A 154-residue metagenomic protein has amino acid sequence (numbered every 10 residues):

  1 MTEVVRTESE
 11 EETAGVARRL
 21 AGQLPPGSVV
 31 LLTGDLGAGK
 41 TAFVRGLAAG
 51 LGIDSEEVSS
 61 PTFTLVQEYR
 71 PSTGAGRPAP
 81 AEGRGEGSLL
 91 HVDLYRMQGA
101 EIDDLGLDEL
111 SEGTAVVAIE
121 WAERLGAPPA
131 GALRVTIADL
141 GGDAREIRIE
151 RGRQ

Functional and structural regions predicted by a protein language model:
M1-R19: N-terminal pre-Walker A segment at the start of P-loop NTPase domains
E3-V4, A75, A100-Q154: Short phosphate-coordinating micro-motif centered on Lys-Gly-acidic
A21-G27: Phosphate-binding P-loop
V30-L32: Hydrophobic anchor at the beta1->P-loop junction of P-loop NTPases
D35: P-loop (Walker A) phosphate-binding loop of NTP-binding proteins
K40: Conserved lysine of the Walker
I53-Y69: Short beta-strand-centered segment that lines the nucleotide-binding/catalytic pocket of NTP-utilizing
S72-E86: Intrinsically disordered, low-complexity terminal tails and inter-domain linkers enriched for S/T/G/P/D/E
